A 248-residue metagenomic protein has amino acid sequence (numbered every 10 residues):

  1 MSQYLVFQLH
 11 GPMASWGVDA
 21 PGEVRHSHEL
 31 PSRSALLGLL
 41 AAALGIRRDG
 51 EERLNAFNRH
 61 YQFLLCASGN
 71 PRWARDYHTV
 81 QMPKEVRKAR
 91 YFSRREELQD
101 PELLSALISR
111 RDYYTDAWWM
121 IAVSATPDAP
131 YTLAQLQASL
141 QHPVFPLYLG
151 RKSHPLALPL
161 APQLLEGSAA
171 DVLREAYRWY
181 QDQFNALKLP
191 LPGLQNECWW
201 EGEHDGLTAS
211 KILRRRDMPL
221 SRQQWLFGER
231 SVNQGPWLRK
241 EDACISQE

Functional and structural regions predicted by a protein language model:
M1-P21: N-terminal, Lys/Arg- and Ser/Thr-rich interaction peptides
Q3, D19-K88: Glycine/small-residue-rich interface belts in oligomeric ring/scaffold proteins and their assembly partners
V6, L64, M120-A122: Beta-strand secondary-structure signal
G11-A14, H28, R75, R111-D112: Flexible, active-site-adjacent loop/turn segments at secondary-structure boundaries
P12-M13, S34-L39, R90-E97: N-terminal start-of-chain detector that recognizes signal peptides and the immediate post-cleavage beginning
A14, A20-V24, D49, L98-P101 (+1 more regions): Generic preference for well-ordered secondary structure
S68-E248: Internal, well-folded beta-alpha domain core
